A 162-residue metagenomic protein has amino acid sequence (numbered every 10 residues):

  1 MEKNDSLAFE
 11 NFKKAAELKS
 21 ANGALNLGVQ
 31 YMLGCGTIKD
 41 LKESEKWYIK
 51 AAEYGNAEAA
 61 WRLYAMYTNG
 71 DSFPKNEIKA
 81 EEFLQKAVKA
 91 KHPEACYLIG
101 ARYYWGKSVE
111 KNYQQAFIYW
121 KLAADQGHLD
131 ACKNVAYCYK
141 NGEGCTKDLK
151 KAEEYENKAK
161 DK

Functional and structural regions predicted by a protein language model:
M1, N26-L33, W61-N69, F73 (+3 more regions): Hydrophobic face of amphipathic alpha-helices that form TPR/SEL1-like repeat modules and related alpha-solenoid
M1-A8, F12-A15, N22-N26: N-terminal segments that cap or nucleate solenoid repeat domains
N4, E17-S20, L33-C35, D40 (+9 more regions): Short helix-capping/linker turns of helical repeat alpha-solenoids
I118-L122, K133, Y137-K140, T146-K162: TPR/TPR-like (Sel1-like) alpha-helical repeat modules
